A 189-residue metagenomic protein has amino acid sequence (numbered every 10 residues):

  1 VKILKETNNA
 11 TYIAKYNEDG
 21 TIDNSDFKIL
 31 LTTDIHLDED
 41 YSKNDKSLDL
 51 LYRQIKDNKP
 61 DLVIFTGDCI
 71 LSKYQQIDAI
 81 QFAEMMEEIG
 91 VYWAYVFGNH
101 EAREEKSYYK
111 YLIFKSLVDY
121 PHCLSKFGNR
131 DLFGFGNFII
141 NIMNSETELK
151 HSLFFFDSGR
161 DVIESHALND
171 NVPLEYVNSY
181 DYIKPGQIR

Functional and structural regions predicted by a protein language model:
V1-F82: N-terminal active-site segment of His-dependent metallophosphoesterases
K2-A14, Q81-R189: Extended active-site neighborhood of metal-dependent phosphoesterases/phosphodiesterases
